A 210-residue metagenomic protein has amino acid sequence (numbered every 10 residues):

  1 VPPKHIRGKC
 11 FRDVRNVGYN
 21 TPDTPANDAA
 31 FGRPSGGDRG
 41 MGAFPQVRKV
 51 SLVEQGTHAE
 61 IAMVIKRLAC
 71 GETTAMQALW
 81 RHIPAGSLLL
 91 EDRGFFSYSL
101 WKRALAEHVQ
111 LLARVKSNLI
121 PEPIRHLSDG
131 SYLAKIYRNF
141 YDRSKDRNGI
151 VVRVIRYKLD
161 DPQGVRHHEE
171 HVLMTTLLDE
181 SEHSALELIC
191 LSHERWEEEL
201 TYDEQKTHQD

Functional and structural regions predicted by a protein language model:
V1-C10, V14-D210: Single, function-defining residue in the core of a domain
